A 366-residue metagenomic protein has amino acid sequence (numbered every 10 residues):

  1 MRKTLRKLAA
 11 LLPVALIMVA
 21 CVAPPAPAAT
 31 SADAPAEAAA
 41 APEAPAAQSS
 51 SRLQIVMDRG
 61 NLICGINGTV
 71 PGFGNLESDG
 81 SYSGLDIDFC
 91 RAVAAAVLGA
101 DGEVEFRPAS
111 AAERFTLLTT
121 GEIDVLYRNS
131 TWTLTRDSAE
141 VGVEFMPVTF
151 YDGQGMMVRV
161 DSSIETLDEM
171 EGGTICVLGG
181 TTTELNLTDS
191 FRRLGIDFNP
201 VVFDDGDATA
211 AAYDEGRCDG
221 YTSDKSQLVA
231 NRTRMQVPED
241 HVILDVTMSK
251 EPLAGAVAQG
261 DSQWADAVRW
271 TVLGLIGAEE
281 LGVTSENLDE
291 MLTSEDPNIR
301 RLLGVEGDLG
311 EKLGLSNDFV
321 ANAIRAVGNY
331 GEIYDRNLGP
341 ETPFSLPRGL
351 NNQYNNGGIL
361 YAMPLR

Functional and structural regions predicted by a protein language model:
M1-L12: Bacterial N-terminal signal peptides that target proteins for export
I17-A20: C-terminal motif of bacterial Sec signal peptides marking the signal peptidase cleavage site
V22, A39-A40, A44-A47, D88-R91 (+8 more regions): Extended ligand-binding regions for polar small-molecule ligands
V22-S31: Bacterial lipoprotein signal-peptidase II cleavage site
A46-S50, Q54-Y127, Y330, Q353: Extracytoplasmic small-molecule ligand-binding "clamshell" domains of the periplasmic binding protein/Venus flytrap
S49, V104-T116, S162, P200-E215: Short helix-initiation/N-cap motifs at beta->coil->alpha
I63-G72, Y82-V97, T131-W132, D152-A210 (+1 more regions): Bilobed "Venus flytrap"/periplasmic-binding protein-like clamshell domains and structurally analogous long
R91, A95, G99, E103-E169 (+3 more regions): Acidic, polar ligand-binding/catalytic clefts
